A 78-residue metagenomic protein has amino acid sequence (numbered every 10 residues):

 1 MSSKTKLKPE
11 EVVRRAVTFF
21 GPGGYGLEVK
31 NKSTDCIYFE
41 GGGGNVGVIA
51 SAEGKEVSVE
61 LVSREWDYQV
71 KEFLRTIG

Functional and structural regions predicted by a protein language model:
M1-V29: Terminal, regulation- and interaction-focused segments at domain boundaries
S2, Y38-F39: Mature extracytoplasmic or otherwise solvent-exposed domains
K4, R14, T34, G44-A52: Amphipathic, alpha-helical segments enriched in basic
Y25-N31, F39, I49-A50: Short, exposed beta-strand/loop patches in secreted or surface proteins that constitute
N31-C36, K55: Ser/Thr- and Asn-enriched, surface-exposed coil loops between beta-strands
E40-G78: Beta-strand/loop substructures that line and gate deep hydrophobic ligand-binding cavities in soluble
